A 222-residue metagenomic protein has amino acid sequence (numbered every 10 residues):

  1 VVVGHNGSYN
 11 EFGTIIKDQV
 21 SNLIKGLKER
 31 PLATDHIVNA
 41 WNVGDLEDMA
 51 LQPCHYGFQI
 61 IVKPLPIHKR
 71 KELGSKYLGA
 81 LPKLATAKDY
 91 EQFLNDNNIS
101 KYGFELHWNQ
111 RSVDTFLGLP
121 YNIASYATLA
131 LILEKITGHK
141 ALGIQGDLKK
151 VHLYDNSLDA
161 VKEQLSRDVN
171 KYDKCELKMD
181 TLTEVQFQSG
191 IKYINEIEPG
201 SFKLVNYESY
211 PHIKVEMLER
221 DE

Functional and structural regions predicted by a protein language model:
V1-E222: Terminal, non-catalytic protein-protein interaction segments that mediate quaternary/complex assembly
